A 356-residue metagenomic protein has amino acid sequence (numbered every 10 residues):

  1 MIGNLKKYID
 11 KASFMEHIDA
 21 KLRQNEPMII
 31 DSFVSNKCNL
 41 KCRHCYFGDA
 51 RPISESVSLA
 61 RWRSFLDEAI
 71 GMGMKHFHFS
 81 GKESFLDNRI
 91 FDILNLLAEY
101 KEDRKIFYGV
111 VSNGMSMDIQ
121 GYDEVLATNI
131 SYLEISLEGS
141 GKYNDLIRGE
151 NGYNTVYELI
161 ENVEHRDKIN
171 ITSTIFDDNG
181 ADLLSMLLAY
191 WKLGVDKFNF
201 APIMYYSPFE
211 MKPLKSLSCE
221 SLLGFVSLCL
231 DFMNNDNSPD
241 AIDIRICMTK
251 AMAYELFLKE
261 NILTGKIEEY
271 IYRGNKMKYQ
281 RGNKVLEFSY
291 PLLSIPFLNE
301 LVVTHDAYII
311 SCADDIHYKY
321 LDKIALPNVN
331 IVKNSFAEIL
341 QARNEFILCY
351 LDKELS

Functional and structural regions predicted by a protein language model:
M1-D49, D67-I70, L256-E287, A313 (+2 more regions): N-terminal pre-core extensions flanking Radical SAM catalytic domains
G3-S131, L217-S221: Conserved alpha-helical substructure of the radical SAM core
D31, N144-D145: Membrane-embedded glycan-lipid processing machinery
R51, E83-F85, G139, M204 (+1 more regions): Flexible, active-site-proximal loop/turn residues at the rims of small-molecule/cofactor binding pockets and catalytic
A60-D67, G71, D92-N95, E99 (+9 more regions): Replace "anionic and nucleotidyl ligands
N113, L137-S140: Short aromatic/hydrophobic helix-turn
Y132, S136-E138, D145-H305, I309-I310 (+2 more regions): Radical SAM enzyme [4Fe-4S]-AdoMet core and its adjacent flexible, acidic and glycine-rich loops/tails across
Y308, D315-F346: A hydrophobic, small-residue-rich beta->alpha segment in the mid-to-C-terminal subdomain of diverse proteins
